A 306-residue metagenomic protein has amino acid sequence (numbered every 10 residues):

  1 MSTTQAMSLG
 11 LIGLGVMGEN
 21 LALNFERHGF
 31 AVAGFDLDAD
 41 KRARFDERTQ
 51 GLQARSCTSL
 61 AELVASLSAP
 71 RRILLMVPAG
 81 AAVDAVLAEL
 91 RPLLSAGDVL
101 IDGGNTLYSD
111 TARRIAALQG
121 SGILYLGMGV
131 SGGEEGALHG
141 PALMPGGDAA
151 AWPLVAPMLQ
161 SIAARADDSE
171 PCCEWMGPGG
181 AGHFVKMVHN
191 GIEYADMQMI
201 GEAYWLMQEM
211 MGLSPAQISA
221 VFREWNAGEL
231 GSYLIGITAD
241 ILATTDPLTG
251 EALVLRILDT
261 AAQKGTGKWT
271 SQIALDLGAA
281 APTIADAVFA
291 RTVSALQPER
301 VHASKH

Functional and structural regions predicted by a protein language model:
S2-R72, G97, E134-A137: NAD(P)+-binding Rossmann beta1-loop-alpha1 motif at the extreme N-terminus of oxidoreductases
N20, A43, A195-Q198, A261-K268: Short acidic alpha-helix initiation/capping motifs at coil-to-helix transition points, especially at protein N-termini
H28, S121, L277: Conserved dinucleotide-binding and phosphotransfer motif residues
V32, S56, L124-L126, A281: Hydrophobic beta-strand scaffold residues
S59-L126: Rossmann-fold NAD(P) dinucleotide-binding segment
D84-V86, L107-A220, A227-R256, V293-H306: Rossmann-fold dinucleotide-binding core
V254-H306: A conserved active-site cap/scaffold subdomain adjacent to cofactor or substrate pockets
